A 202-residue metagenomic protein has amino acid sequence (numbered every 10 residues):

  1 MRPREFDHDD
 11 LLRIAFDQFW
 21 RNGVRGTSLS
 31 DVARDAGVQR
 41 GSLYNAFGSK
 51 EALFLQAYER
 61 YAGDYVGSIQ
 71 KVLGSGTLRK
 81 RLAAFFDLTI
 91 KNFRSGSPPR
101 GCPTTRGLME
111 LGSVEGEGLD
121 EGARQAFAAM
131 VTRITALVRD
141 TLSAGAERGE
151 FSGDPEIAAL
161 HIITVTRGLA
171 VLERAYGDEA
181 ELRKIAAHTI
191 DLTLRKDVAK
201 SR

Functional and structural regions predicted by a protein language model:
R4, D10, I14, Q18-A52 (+1 more regions): Helix-turn-helix
L29, Q39-A46, E51-E59, R139-S143 (+2 more regions): A generic structured-segment signal
Q56, Q70-G101, P155-I162: Hydrophobic alpha-helical connector segments
E59-Y65: Short, basic, alpha-helical segments at the C-terminal edge of helix-turn-helix-like DNA-binding modules
A83, G116-E147, I157-L160, K184: Amphipathic alpha-helical packing segments from all-alpha helical-bundle domains
D87-S95, T132-A136, D140-A144, V165 (+1 more regions): C-terminal peripheral helix-coil segments that are non-catalytic and often amphipathic
S95-G122: Amphipathic alpha-helical segments used for helix-helix packing
R100, T105-M109, S152-L172, I185-D191: Hydrophobic alpha-helical segments that form the core of small-molecule binding pockets and/or dimer interfaces
